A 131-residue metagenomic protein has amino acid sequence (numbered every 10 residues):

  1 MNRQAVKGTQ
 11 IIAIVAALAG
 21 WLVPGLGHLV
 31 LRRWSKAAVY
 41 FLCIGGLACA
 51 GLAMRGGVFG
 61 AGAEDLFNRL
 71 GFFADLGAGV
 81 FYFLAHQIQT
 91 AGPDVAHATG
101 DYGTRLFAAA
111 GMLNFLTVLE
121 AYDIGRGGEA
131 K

Functional and structural regions predicted by a protein language model:
M1-A17, Y40-K131: Transmembrane helix recognition focused on a "late"/terminal membrane span
A5-T9, A19-K36: Membrane interfacial helix-start motif at the N-side
